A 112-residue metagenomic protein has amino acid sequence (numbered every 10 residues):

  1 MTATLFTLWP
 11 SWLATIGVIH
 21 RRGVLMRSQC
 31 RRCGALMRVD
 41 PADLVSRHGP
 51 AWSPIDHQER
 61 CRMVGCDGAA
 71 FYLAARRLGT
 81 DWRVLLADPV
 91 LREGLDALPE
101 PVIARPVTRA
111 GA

Functional and structural regions predicted by a protein language model:
M1-R22, A51, F71-A112: Short, intrinsically disordered terminal segments enriched in charged and Pro/Gly residues
A3-F6, L25-Q29, R38-D40: Generic detector of short, locally flexible boundary/turn motifs and exposed helical patches
L13-I16, R27, R38, L44: A near-ubiquitous, low-amplitude feature marking generic local secondary-structure context
H20-L25, I55-Q58: A short, compositionally biased
L25, L36, G65-G68: A general secondary-structure boundary signal
S28-C33, C61-V64: Short cysteine-rich clusters marking metal-coordination/redox-active sites
A35-P54, Q58: Short recognition patches in nucleic-acid-associated and regulatory proteins
D56-L78: Short metal-binding segments enriched for Cys and/or His
